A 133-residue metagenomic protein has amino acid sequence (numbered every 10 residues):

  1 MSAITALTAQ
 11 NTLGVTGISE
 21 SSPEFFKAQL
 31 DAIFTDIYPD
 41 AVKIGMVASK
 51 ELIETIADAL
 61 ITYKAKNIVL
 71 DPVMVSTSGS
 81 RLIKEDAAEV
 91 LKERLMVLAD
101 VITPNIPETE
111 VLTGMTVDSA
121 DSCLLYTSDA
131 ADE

Functional and structural regions predicted by a protein language model:
M1-L70, M74-T77, R81: Conserved N-terminal subdomain of the carbohydrate kinase-like
I44, S49-L125: Conserved beta-alpha-beta core of the PfkB/ribokinase-like small-molecule kinase fold
Y126-A131: Conserved small/polar residues in nucleotide/adenosyl-binding loops
